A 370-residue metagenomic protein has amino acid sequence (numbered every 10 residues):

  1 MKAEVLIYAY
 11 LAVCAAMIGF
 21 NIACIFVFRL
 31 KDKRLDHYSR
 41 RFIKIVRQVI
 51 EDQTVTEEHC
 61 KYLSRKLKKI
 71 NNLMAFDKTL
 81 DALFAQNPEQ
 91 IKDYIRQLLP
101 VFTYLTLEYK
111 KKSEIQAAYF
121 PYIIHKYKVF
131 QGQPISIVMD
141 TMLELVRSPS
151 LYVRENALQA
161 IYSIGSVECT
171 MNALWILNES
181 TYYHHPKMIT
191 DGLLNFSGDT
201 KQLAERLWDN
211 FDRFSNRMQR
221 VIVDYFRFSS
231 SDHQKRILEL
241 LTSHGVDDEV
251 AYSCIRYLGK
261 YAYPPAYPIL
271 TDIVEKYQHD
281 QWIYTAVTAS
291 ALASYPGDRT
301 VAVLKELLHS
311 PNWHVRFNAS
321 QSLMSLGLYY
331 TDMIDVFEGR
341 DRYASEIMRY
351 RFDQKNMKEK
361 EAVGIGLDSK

Functional and structural regions predicted by a protein language model:
M1-R40: N-terminal signal-anchor transmembrane alpha helix of single-pass membrane proteins, serving as the membrane-anchoring
M1-Y8, K358, I365-K370: Eukaryotic intrinsically disordered, low-complexity regulatory tails and linkers enriched in charged/polar residues
F26-E114: N-terminal topogenic membrane-targeting module
V46-R47, D77, T106-K110, M142-L143 (+11 more regions): Amphipathic alpha-helical repeat scaffolds
L63-S64, R96-Y109, G132-L145, V167-N178 (+7 more regions): Amphipathic alpha-helical scaffolding segments comprising HEAT/armadillo-like alpha-solenoid repeats
K78, Q86-R96, A118-F130, E155-I164 (+6 more regions): Structural detector for internal amphipathic alpha-helices that build alpha-solenoid repeat scaffolds
K112-S113, P149-L151, T181-H185, F214-S215 (+4 more regions): Short inter-helical turns and helix N-cap capping residues of alpha-solenoid HEAT/ARM repeat scaffolds
K128, V138-Y225: Glycine- and small hydrophobic-enriched segments that form the cores of compact globular domains
